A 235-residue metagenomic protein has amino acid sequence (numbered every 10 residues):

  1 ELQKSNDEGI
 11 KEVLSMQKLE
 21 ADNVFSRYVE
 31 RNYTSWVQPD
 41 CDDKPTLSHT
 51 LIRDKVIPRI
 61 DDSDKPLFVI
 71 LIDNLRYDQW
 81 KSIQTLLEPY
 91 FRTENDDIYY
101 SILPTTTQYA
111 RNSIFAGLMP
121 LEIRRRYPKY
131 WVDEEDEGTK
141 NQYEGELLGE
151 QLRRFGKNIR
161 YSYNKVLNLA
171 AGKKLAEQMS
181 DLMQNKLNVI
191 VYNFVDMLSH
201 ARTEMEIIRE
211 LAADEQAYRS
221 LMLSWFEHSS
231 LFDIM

Functional and structural regions predicted by a protein language model:
E1-M235: Feature captures the catalytic ectodomains and active-site-proximal regions of enzymes that hydrolyze or transfer
